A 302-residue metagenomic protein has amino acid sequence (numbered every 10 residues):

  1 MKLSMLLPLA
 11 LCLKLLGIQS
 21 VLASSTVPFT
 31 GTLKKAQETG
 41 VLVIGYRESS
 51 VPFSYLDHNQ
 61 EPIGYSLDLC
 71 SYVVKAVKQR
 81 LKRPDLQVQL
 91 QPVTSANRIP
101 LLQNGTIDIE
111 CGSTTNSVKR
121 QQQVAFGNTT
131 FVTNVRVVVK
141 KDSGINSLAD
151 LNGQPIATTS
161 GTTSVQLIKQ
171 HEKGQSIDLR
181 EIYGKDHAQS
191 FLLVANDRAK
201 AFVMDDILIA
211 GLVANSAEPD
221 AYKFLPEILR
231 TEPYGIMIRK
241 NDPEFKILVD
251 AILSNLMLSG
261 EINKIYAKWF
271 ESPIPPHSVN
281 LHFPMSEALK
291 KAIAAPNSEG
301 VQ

Functional and structural regions predicted by a protein language model:
S24-V27, L33, S71-A76, D142 (+5 more regions): Extended ligand-binding regions for polar small-molecule ligands
S24-V27, Q166-I182, D220-Y222, S254-Q302: Ligand-binding clefts/hinges and TM-proximal coupling segments of bilobed small-molecule sensing domains
S25-E110: Extracytoplasmic small-molecule ligand-binding "clamshell" domains of the periplasmic binding protein/Venus flytrap
Y46-S50, Q91-A96, G105-S117, K141 (+5 more regions): Beta->alpha turn/N-cap motifs
E48, F131-D142, D206, A214-L253 (+1 more regions): Periplasmic-binding protein-like
E48-P52, P62-Q79, T115, T133-H187 (+1 more regions): Bilobed "Venus flytrap"/periplasmic-binding protein-like clamshell domains and structurally analogous long
S71, K82-D150, K290-G300: Acidic, polar ligand-binding/catalytic clefts
N97, C111-Q122, L167-G174, L192-R230 (+1 more regions): A ligand-binding cleft/hinge motif common to bilobed small-molecule-binding domains
